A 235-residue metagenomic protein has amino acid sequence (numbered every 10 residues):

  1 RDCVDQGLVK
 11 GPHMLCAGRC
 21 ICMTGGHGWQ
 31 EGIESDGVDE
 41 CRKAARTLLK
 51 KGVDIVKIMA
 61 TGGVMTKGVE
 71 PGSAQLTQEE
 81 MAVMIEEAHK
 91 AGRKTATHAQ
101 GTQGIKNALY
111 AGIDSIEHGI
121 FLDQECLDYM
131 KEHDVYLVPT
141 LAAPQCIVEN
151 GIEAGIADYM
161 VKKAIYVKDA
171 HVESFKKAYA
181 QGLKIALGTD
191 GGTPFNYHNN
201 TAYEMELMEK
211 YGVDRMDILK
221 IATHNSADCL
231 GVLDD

Functional and structural regions predicted by a protein language model:
R1, I55-A60, T95-I105, I185-T189: Short beta-strand segments at enzyme active-site cores
R1-A91, C126-D128, H133-C146, N150-E153: Divalent-metal coordination cores built from histidine and acidic residues
M14, G52, V56, A88 (+7 more regions): Divalent metal-coordination and catalytic microenvironments
T24, M65-T66, I152-V161, N200-E206: Short glycine/proline- and charge-enriched loop/turn segments that cap or connect secondary-structure elements
T77-V83, A88, A96-L109: N-terminal active-site wall of soluble small-molecule enzyme domains
K90, K94, Y159, K168-D235: His/Asp/Glu-enriched, well-ordered alpha-helical/loop segment that forms or immediately abuts the divalent-metal
Y110-S115, K131-L137, G155-D158, G182-K184: Glycine-enriched alpha-helix->loop->beta-strand junction motifs that scaffold or abut catalytic
